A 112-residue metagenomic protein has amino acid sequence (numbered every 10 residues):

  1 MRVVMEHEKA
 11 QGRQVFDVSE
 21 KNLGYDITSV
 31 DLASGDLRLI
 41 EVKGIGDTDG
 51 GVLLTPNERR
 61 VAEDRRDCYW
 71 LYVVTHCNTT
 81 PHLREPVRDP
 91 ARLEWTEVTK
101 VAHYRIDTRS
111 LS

Functional and structural regions predicted by a protein language model:
M1-L23, T28-S112: Mixed-charge (Asp/Glu-Lys/Arg
